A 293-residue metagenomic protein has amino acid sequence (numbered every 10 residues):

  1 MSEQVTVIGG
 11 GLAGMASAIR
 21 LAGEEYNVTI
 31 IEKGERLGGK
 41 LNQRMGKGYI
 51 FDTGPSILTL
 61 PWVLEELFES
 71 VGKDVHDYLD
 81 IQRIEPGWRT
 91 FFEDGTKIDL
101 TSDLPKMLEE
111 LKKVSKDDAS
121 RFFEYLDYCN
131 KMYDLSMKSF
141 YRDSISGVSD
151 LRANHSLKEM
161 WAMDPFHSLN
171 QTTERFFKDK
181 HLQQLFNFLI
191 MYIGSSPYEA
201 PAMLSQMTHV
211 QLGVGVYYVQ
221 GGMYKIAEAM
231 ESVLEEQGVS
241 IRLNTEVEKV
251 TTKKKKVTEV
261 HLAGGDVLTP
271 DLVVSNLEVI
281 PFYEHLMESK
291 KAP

Functional and structural regions predicted by a protein language model:
E3, H261-L272: Core beta-strand elements of the Rossmann-like FAD/NAD(P) dinucleotide-binding domain in flavoenzyme oxidoreductases
E3-I30: N-terminal Rossmann-like FAD-binding beta1-loop-alpha1 element of flavoenzymes
G23-G46: Glycine-rich FAD pyrophosphate-binding loop
R44, F51-E85: N-terminal FAD cofactor-binding segment of flavoenzymes
E93-E199: Rossmann-like flavin
Q206-V257, H261: Helical element adjacent to the flavin cofactor pocket in flavoenzyme catalytic cores
S275-A292: Flavin (primarily FAD) binding-site architecture
